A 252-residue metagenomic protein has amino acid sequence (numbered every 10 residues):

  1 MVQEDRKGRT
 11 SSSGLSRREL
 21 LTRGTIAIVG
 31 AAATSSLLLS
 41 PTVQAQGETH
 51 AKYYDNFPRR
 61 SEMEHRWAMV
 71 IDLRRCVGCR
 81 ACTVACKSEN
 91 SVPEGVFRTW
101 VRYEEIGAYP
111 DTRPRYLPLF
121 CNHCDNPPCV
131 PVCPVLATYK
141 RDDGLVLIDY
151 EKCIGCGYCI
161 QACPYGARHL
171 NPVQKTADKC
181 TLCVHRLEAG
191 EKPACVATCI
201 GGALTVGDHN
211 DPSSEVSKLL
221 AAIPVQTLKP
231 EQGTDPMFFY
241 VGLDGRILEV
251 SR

Functional and structural regions predicted by a protein language model:
M1-S16: N-terminal secretory signal peptides
S12-L21, C76, C82, C159 (+1 more regions): Twin-arginine (Tat) signal peptide motif
G14, S35-R75, E231-D235, F239-Y240 (+1 more regions): C-terminal segment of N-terminal export signals and the immediately downstream linker at the start of the mature
G24-A32: Sec-dependent signal peptide hydrophobic core
L39-N56, K87-L117, Y139-I154, A167-E188 (+1 more regions): Non-heme iron-sulfur electron-transfer modules
R75, A85, F120, P128-V132 (+4 more regions): The −1 position to Zn-ligating cysteines in a subset of zinc-ribbon hairpins
R80, K87-N90, D125, P134-A137 (+5 more regions): Cys/His-coordinated zinc-binding microdomains
A194-R252: Long, compositionally biased charged/polar accessory segments in the mid-to-C-terminal portions of proteins
